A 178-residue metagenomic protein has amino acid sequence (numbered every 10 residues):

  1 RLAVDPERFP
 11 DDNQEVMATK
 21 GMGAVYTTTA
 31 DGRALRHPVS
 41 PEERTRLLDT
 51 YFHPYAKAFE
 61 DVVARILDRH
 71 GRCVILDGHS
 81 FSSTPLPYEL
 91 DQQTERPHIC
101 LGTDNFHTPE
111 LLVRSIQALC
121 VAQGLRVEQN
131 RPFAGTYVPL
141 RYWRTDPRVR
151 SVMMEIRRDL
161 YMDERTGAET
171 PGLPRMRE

Functional and structural regions predicted by a protein language model:
R1-E178: N-terminal catalytic or cofactor-binding beta/alpha core of small enzyme domains
